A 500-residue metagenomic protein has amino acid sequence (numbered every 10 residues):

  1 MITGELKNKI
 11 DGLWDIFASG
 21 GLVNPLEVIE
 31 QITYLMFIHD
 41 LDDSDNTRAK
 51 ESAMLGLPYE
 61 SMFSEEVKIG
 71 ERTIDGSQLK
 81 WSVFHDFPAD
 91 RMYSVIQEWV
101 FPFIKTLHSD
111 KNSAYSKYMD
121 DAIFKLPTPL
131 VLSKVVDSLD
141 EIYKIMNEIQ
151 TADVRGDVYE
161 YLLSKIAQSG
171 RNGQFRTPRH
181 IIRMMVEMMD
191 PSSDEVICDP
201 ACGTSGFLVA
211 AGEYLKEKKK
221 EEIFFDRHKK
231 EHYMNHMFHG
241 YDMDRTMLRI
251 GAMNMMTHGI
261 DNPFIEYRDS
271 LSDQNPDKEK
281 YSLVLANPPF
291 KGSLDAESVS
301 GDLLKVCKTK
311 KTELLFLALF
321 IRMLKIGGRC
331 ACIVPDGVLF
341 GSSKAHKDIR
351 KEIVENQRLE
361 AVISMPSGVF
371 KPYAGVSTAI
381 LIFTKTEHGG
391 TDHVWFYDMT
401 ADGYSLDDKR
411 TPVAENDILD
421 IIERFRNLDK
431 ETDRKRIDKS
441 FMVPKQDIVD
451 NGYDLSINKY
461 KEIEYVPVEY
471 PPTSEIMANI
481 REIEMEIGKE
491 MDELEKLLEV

Functional and structural regions predicted by a protein language model:
M1-S193, F264-N275, S364-G368, G390-S405 (+1 more regions): Non-catalytic, mostly N-terminal accessory regions of nucleic-acid modification and defense proteins
V28, I32, M243-I250, I265 (+1 more regions): Conserved Class I SAM-dependent methyltransferase catalytic core
D42, T204, T246, S272 (+5 more regions): Conserved nucleotide-binding/hydrolysis micro-motifs of P-loop NTPases
N172-A286, K291-D295, G301-D302, K310 (+3 more regions): Conserved S-adenosyl-L-methionine
H236-H239, R268, V299-K305, S364-P366 (+1 more regions): Short beta-alpha connecting loops at secondary-structure transitions that line or flank enzyme active sites
Y281-N287, S293, I321, I463 (+2 more regions): DNA target-recognition domains and sequence-specific DNA-contacting regions of bacterial/archaeal
R358-L359, K371-L419: C-terminal, active-site-flanking charged/polar segments
